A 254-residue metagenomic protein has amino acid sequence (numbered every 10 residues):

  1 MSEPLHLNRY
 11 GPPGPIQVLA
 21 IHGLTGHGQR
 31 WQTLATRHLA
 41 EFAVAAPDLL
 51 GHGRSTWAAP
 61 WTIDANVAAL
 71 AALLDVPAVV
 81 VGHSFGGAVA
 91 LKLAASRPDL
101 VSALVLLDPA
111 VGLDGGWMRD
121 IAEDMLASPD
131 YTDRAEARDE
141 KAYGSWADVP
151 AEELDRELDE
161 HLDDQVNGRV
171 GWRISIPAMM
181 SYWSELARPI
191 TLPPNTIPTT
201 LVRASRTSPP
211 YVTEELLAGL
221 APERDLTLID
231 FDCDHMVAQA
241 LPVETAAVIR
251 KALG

Functional and structural regions predicted by a protein language model:
E3, T33, A45-V81, A247: Active-site loop/oxyanion-hole signature of alpha/beta-hydrolase fold enzymes
N8-T56: Conserved HGGG/HGGXW glycine-rich cap/lid loop of the alpha/beta-hydrolase fold
D48-G53, A110, C233-D234: Short beta-to-alpha linker loops that shape the active-site pocket of alpha/beta-hydrolase fold enzymes
G82, G86, A90: Gly/Ala-rich beta-loop-alpha elbow adjacent to hydrolase catalytic centers
A95, S102-R134: Flexible "cap/lid" loop of the alpha/beta hydrolase fold
T132-A187: Conserved alpha/beta-hydrolase catalytic His-Asp/Glu region
V166-P222: Conserved serine/cysteine hydrolase catalytic core
C233-P242: Catalytic histidine-centered segment of alpha/beta-hydrolase-like enzymes
